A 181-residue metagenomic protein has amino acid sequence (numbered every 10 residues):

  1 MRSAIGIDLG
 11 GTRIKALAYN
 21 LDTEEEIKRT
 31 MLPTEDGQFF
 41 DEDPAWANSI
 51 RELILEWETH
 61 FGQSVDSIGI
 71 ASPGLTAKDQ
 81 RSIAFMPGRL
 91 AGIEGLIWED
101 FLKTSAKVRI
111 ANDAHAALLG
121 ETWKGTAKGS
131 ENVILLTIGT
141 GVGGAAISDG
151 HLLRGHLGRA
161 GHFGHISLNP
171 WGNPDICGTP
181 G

Functional and structural regions predicted by a protein language model:
S3, K15-N20, I27-M31, Q38-D43 (+3 more regions): Glycine/GP-enriched mid-protein hinge/lid loop-to-helix segment characteristic of carbohydrate kinases
A4-S72: Conserved phosphate-binding loops in N-terminal lobes of ATP-dependent enzymes of the actin/Hsp70/sugar-kinase
D8, D113, G139: Active-site glycine-centered loops adjacent to acidic/histidine catalytic or metal-binding residues that shape
T12, A114-H115, R159: A generic "binding-loop/recognition-motif" signal
T12, P73-T76, G139-G141: Short glycine-rich anion-binding loops that position phosphate/pyrophosphate groups of nucleotides and phosphorylated
E25-E26, T76, S82-I83, L152-L153: Hydrophobic "anchor" residues
D36-R51, L55, S64-I68, G74-N132: Glycine-rich phosphate-binding loop and adjoining helix at the ATP-binding site of ATP-dependent phosphoryl-transfer
